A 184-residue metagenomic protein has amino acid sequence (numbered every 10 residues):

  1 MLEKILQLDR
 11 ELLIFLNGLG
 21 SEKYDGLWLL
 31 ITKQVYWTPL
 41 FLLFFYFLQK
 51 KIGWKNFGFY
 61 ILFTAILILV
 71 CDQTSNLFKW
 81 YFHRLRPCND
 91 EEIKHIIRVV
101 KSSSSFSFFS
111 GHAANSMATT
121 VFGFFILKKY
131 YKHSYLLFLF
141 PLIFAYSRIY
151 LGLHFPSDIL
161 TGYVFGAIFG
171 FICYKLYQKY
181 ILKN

Functional and structural regions predicted by a protein language model:
M1-P39, S75-S103: N-terminal transmembrane-helix/juxtamembrane module of multi-pass inner/ER membrane proteins
I14-S21, F44-F47, S147: Membrane-embedded alpha-helical segments in integral membrane proteins
L19, K23, K50-K51, K55 (+4 more regions): Membrane-interface elements of multi-pass transporters and channels
G26, Y60-I61, P87, H133 (+1 more regions): Alpha-helical transmembrane segments and their helix-entry boundary regions
I31-Q49, L62: Hydrophobic alpha-helical transmembrane segments
T38, I61-D72, I159, Y163 (+1 more regions): Alpha-helical transmembrane spans of integral membrane proteins, capturing the lipid-embedded, hydrophobic core of TM
N56-L127, L137: Membrane-interface loops
R98-N184: Membrane-embedded catalytic cores of phosphoryl/pyrophosphoryl-handling enzymes
